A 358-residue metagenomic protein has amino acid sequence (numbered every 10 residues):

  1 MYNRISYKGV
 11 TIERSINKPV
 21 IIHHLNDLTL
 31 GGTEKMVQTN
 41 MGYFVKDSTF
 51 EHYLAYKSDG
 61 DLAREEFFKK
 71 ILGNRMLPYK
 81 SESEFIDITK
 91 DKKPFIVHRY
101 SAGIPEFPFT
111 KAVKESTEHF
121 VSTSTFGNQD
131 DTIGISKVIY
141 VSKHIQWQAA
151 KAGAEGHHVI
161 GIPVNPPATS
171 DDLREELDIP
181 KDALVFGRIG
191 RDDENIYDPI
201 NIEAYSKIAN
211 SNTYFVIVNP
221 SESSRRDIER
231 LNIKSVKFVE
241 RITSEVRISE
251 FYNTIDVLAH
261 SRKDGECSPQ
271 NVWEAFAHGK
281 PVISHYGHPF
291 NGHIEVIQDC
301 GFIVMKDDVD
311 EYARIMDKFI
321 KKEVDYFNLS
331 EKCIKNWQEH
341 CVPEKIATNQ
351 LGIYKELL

Functional and structural regions predicted by a protein language model:
I5, H23-G31, K35-E84, P220-S224: N-terminal strand-loop element at the rim of the active site of nucleotide-sugar-dependent glycosyltransferases
I21-H24, I179-I196, I202, V216: Conserved donor-binding/catalytic core segment of Leloir-type glycosyltransferases
G32, V324-K355: A charged, aromatic-enriched C-terminal amphipathic alpha-helix characteristic of glycosyltransferases across folds
L72-R75, R225-T243: Nucleotide-activated donor-binding/catalytic signature segment of Leloir-type glycosyltransferases, i.e., the conserved
S136-T169: Donor nucleotide-sugar binding/catalytic pocket of nucleotide-sugar-dependent glycosyltransferases
E250-C267, K280: Acidic donor-binding loop of glycosyltransferase active sites
P281-Y286: Short hydrophobic beta-strand element within catalytic cores of glycosyltransferases and related nucleotide-activated
Q298-V309, K318-V324: Conserved acidic donor-binding segment of nucleotide-sugar-dependent glycosyltransferases
